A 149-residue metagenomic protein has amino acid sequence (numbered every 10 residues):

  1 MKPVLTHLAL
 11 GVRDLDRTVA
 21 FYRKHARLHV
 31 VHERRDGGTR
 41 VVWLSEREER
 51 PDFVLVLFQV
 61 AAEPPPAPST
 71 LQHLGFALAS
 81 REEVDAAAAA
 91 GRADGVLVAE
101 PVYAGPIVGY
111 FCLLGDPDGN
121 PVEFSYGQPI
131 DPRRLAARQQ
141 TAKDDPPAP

Functional and structural regions predicted by a protein language model:
M1-R17, H73-L74, I130-P149: N-terminal beta-strand motif that seeds the catalytic metal site of vicinal oxygen chelate
K2, G11-D52: Core segments of cupin and vicinal oxygen chelate
V4-R13, S45, P64-A90, Y110-G115: Vicinal oxygen chelate
V19-A20, D85, V122-E123: Alpha-helical elements of the RecA-like P-loop NTPase motor core of helicases
E49-L55, D118-P121: Short, charged/polar, Gly/Pro-enriched secondary-structure boundary elements
F58-P64: Short beta-strand/turn micro-motifs at beta-sheet edges
A88-P149: Vicinal oxygen chelate
